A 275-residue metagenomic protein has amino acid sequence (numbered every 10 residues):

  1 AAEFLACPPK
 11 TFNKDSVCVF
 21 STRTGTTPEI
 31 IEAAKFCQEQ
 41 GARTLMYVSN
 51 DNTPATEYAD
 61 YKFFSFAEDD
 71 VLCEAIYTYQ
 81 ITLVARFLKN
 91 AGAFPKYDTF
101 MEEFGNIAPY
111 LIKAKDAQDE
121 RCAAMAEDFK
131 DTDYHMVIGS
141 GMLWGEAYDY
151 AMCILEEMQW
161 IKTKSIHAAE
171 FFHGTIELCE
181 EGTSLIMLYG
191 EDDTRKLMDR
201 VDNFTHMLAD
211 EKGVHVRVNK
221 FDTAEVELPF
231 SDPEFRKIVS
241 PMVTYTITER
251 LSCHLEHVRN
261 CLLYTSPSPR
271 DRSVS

Functional and structural regions predicted by a protein language model:
A1-D98, E103, L188-H215: Glycine-rich phosphate-binding loops that contact phosphosugars or nucleotide phosphates
V17, Y134, S184-L185: Structural motif
S49-D51, A168, N219-D222: Short, ordered loop/turn segments at secondary-structure junctions
N52-D60, T175, A224-F230: Glycine-rich, charge-decorated loop segments at or immediately adjacent to ligand/cofactor-binding or catalytic sites
D69-L72, A85-A168, F172-T175, L263: Active-site phosphate/pyrophosphate-binding segments
G145-G213: Internal helical hairpin/lid segments
M207, F221-L263: Structured C-terminal subdomain patch of bacterial secreted/periplasmic proteins
Y264-D271: Conserved small/polar residues in nucleotide/adenosyl-binding loops
